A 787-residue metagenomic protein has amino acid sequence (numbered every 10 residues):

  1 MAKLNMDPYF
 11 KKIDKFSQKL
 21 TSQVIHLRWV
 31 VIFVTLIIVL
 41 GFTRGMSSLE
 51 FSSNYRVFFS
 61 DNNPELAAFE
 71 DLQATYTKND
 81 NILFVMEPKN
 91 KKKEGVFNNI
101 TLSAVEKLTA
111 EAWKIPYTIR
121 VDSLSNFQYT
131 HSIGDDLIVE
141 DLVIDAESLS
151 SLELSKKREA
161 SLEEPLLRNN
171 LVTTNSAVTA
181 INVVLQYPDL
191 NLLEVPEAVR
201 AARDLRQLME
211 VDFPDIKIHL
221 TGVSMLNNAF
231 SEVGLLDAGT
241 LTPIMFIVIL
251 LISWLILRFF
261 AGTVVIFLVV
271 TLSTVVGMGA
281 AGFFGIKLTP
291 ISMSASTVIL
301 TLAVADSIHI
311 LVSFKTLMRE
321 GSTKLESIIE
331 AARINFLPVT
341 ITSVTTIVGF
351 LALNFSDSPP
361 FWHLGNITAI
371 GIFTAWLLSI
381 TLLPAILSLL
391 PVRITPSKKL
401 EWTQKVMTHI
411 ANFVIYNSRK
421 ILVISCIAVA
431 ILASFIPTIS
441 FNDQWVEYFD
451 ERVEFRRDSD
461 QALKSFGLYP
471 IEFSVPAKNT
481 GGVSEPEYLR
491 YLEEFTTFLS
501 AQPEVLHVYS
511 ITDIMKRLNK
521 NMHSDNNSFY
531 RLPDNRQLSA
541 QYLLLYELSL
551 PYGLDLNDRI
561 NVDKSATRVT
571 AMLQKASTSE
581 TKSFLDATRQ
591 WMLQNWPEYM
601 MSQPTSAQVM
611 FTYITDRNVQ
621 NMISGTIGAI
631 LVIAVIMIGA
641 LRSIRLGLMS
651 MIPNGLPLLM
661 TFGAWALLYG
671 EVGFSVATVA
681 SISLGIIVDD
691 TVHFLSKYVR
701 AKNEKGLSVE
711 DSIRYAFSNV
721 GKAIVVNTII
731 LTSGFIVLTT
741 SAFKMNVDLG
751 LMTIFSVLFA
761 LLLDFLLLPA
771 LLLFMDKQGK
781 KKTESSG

Functional and structural regions predicted by a protein language model:
A2-F246: Membrane-proximal extracytoplasmic
K3-S53, A385, R393, S397-W445 (+3 more regions): Signature of alpha-helical transmembrane segments and their immediate interfacial
S148-F260, R490-E493, L544-I630: Extracytoplasmic
E232-L288, F355-P359, S624-G670, T740: Interfacial segments of transmembrane alpha-helices in multi-pass membrane proteins
I252, T340-L383, L387-S388, A634-I638 (+4 more regions): Hydrophobic, glycine/alanine-rich multi-pass transmembrane helices and their short helix-loop junctions in large
G262-I310, L646-L695, I736, L763-L766 (+1 more regions): Hydrophobic transmembrane alpha-helices and their membrane-interface caps in long multi-pass transport proteins
L317-V344, K702-V726: Helix-loop junctions and hydrophobic alpha-helical segments within the transmembrane domains of large membrane
N417-S539: Juxtamembrane segments of multi-pass membrane proteins
